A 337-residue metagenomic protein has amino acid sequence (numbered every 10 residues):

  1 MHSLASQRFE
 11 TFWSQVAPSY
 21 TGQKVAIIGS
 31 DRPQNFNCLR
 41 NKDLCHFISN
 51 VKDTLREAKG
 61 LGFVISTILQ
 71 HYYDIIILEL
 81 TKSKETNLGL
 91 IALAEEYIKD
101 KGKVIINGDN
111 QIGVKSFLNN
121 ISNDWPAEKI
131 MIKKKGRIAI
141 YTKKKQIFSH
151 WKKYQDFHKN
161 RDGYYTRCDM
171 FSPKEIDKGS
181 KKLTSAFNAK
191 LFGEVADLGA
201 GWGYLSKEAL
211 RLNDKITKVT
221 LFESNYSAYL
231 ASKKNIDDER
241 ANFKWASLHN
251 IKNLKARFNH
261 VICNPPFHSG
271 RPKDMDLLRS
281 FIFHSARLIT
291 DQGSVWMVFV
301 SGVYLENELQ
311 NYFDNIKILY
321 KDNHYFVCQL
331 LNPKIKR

Functional and structural regions predicted by a protein language model:
H2-E57, K178-C263: Conserved SAM/SAH cofactor-binding pocket of Class I
S49-N50, D109, L221-S227, K273 (+2 more regions): Short beta->alpha hinge that forms the Motif I/post-I loop of the SAM-binding pocket
F63-Y73, W245-L254: Short acidic low-complexity segments
I75-E85, L198-G203, F258-R271, S285: Conserved proline-anchored active-site loop of SAM-dependent methyltransferases that bridges a beta-strand
L88-D100, R279-D291: A short glycine-rich, Lys/Arg-flanked "PGG" loop and its adjoining helix->strand segment in the class I
K101-N110, Q292-F299: Conserved beta-strand signature within the Rossmann-like core of class I S-adenosyl-L-methionine
D124-Y154, E308, N315-I335: Active-site capping/gating segments
I132-E194: SAM-dependent Rossmann-like transferase core, predominantly class I methyltransferases with a strong bias toward
